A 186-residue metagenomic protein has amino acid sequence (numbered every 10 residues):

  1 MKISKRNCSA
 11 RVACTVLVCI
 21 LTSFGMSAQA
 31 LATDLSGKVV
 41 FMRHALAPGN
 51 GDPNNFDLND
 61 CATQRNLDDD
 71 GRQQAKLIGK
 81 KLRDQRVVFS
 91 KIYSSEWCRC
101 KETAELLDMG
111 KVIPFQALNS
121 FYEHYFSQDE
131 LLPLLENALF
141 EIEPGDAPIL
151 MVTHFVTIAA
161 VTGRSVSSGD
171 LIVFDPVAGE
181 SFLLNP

Functional and structural regions predicted by a protein language model:
K2-C14: Bacterial N-terminal signal peptides that target proteins for export
A13-S23: Bacterial N-terminal signal peptides
F24-A30: Sec/Tat signal peptide C-region and signal peptidase I cleavage site
A30, D34-Y125, A159, G163-P186: Active-site-proximal alpha-helix that buttresses catalytic centers in soluble enzyme cores
G37-V39, A147-T153: Generic beta-sheet signal
Q85-V87, I142-D146: Glycine-rich phosphate-binding loop signature in dinucleotide/nucleotide-binding domains
F126-P133: Short, surface-exposed amphipathic charged segments that create phosphate/polyanion-binding patches used for binding
P133-E143: A short, acidic, amphipathic alpha-helical segment used as a generic capping/interface helix at domain edges
